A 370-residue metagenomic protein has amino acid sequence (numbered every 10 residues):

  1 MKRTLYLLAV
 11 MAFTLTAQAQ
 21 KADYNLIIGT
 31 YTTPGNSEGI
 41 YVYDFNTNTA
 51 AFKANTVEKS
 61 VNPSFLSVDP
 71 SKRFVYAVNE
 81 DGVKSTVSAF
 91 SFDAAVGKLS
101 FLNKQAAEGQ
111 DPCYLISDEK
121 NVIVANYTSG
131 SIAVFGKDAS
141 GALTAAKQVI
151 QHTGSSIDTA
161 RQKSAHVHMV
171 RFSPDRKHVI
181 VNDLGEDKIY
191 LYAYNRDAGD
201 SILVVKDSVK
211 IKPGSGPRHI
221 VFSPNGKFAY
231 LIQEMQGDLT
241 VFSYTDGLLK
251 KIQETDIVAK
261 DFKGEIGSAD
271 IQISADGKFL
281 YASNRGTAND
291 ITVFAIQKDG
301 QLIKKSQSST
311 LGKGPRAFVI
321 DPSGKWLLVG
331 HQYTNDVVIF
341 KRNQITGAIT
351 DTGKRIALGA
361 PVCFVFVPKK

Functional and structural regions predicted by a protein language model:
M1-Y24: Bacterial Sec-dependent N-terminal signal peptides
Y31-T33, E80-G82, Y127-S129, K137 (+7 more regions): Short loop/turn segments immediately following the C-termini of beta-strands
N36, S60-P70, E108-E119, T153-R176 (+4 more regions): Beta-rich, blade/repeat-based domains predominating in secreted/periplasmic proteins but also intracellular
Y43-A50, F90-G97, F135-T144, Y192-S201 (+3 more regions): Short loop/turn segments immediately following beta-strands, especially the blade-tip and inter-blade linker loops
K53-E119: Blade-loop segments of beta-propeller domains
K53-E58, S100-A106, G154-R161, V204-K210 (+3 more regions): A short beta-strand motif characteristic of beta-propeller blades
G97-M169: Asp-box/WD-like beta-propeller blade repeats and closely related beta-sheet repeat scaffolds
